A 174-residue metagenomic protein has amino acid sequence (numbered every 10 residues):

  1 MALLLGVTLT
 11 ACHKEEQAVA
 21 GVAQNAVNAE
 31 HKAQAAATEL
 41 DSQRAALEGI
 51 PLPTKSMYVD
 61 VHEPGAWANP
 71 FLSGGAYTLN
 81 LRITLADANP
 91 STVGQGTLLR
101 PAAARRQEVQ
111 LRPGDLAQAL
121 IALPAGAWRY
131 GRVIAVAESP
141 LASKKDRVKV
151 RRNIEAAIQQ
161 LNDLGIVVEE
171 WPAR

Functional and structural regions predicted by a protein language model:
T8-A11: C-terminal motif of bacterial Sec signal peptides marking the signal peptidase cleavage site
E16-R174: Long, low-hydrophobicity, acidic/polar, solvent-exposed interaction domains
